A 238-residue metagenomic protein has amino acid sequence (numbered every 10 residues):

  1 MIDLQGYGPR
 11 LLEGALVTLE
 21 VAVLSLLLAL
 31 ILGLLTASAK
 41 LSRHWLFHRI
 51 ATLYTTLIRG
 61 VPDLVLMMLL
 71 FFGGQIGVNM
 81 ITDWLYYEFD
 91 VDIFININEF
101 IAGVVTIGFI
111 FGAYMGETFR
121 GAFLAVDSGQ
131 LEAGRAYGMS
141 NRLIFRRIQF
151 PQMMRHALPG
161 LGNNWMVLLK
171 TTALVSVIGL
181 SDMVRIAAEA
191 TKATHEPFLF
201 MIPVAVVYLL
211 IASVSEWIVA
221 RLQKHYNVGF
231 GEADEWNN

Functional and structural regions predicted by a protein language model:
M1-N238: Transmembrane alpha-helices and adjacent helix-loop boundaries
